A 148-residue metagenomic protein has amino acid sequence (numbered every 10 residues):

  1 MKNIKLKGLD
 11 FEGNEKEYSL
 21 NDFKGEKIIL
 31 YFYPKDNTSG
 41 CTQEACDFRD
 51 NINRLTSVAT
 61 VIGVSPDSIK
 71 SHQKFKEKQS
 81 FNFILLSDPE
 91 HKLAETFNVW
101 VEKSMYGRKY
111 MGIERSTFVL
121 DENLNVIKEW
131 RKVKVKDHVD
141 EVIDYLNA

Functional and structural regions predicted by a protein language model:
M1-A148: Chalcogenol-based redox active-site neighborhoods
